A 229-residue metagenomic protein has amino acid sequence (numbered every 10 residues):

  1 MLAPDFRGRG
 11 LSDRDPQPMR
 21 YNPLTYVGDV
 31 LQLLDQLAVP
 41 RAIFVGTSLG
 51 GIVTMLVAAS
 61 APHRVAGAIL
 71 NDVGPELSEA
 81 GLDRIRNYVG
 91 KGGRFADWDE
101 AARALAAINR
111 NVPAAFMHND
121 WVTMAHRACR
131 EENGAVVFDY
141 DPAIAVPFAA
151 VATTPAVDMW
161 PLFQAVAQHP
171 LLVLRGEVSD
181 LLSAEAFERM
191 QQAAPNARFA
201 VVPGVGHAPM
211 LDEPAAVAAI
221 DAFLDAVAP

Functional and structural regions predicted by a protein language model:
L2-V45: Active-site loop/oxyanion-hole signature of alpha/beta-hydrolase fold enzymes
D5-R9, G74, V205-G206: Short beta-to-alpha linker loops that shape the active-site pocket of alpha/beta-hydrolase fold enzymes
P40-E79: Conserved hydrolase catalytic core segment
N71-E100: A catalytic-pocket lid/entrance helix-loop region that shapes and gates access to the active site across common
A96-T153: Conserved alpha/beta-hydrolase catalytic His-Asp/Glu region
C129-Q192: Conserved serine/cysteine hydrolase catalytic core
A194-G204: Catalytic histidine neighborhood in serine/cysteine hydrolases with alpha/beta-hydrolase-type architecture
V205-P214: Catalytic histidine-centered segment of alpha/beta-hydrolase-like enzymes
